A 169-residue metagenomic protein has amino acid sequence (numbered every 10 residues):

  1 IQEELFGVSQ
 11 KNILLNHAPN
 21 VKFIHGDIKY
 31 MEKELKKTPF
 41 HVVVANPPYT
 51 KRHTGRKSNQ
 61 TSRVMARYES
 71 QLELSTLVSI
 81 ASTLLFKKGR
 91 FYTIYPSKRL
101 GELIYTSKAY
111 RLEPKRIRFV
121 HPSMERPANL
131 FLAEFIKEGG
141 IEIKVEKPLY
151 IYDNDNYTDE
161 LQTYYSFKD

Functional and structural regions predicted by a protein language model:
Q2-E4: Conserved SAM/SAH-binding beta-strand->alpha-helix loop
S9-Q10: Conserved SAM-binding loop
L15-K29: Conserved SAM-binding strand-loop segment of SAM-dependent methyltransferases
N16-P19, T38, L112: Structured loop/turn residues at beta-strand edges in well-structured enzyme cores
Y30-V43, K51: A short acidic, Gly/Pro-enriched loop at the edge of an enzyme's catalytic core that lines a small-molecule cofactor
H41, P47-T76: Mobile active-site "lid"/loop adjacent to the S-adenosyl-L-methionine
Q71-A128, L132: Conserved Class I SAM-dependent methyltransferase catalytic core
P127-D169: SAM/dcSAM-binding transferase cores
